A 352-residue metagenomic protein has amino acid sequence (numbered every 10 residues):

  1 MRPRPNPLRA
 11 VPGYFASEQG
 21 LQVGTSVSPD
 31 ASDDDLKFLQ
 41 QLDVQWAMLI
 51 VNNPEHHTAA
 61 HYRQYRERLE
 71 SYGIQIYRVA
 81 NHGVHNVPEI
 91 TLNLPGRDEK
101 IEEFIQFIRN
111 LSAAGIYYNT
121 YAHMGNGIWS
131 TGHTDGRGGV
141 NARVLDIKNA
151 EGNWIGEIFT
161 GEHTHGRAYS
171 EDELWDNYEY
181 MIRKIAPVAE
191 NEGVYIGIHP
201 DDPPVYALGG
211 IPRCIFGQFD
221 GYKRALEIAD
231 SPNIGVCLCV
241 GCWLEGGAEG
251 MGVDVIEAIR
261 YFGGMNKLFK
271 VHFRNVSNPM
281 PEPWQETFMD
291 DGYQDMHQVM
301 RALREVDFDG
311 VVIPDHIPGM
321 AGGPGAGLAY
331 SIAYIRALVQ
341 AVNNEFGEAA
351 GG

Functional and structural regions predicted by a protein language model:
R2-Q22, E70, P88-I90, D98 (+9 more regions): Histidine-acidic metal/acid-base catalytic patches
P29-A31, N53, H82-V84, H123-G127 (+4 more regions): Active-site-proximal loop/turn and secondary-structure-junction residues that shape catalytic pockets, frequently
P29-N52, R68-Y72, A113-N119: Catalytic domains of carbohydrate-active enzymes, especially glycoside hydrolases
Q41-Q45, Q75-T91: A short glycine/small-residue-enriched secondary-structure motif
Q45, I50, Y77-N81, Y121 (+2 more regions): Non-cysteine beta-strand/loop elements that form the S-adenosyl-L-methionine
I50-Q64, G127-S130: Glycine-rich, proline-tolerant flexible connector loops at the mouths of alpha/beta enzymes
T58-G73, R78-V79: Aromatic-lined substrate-binding rim segments of carbohydrate-active enzymes
Q106, N110-Y180: Active-site-proximal, glycine-rich beta->alpha crossover segments in alpha/beta enzymes that shape flexible
